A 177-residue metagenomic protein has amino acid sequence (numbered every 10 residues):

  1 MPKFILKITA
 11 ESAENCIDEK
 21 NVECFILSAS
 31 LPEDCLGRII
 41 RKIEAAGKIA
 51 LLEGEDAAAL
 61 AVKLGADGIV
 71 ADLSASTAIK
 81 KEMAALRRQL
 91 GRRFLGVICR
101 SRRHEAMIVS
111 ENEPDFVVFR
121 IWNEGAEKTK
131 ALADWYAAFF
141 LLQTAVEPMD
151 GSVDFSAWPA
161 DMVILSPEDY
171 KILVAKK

Functional and structural regions predicted by a protein language model:
M1-V70, S74-A78, Q89-L95, I108-E113 (+3 more regions): Conserved N-terminal beta1-alpha1 strand-loop-helix module at the mouth
K63-I79, I98-A138, L142, D150: Glycine/Thr-rich beta-alpha phosphate-binding loop at enzyme active sites
